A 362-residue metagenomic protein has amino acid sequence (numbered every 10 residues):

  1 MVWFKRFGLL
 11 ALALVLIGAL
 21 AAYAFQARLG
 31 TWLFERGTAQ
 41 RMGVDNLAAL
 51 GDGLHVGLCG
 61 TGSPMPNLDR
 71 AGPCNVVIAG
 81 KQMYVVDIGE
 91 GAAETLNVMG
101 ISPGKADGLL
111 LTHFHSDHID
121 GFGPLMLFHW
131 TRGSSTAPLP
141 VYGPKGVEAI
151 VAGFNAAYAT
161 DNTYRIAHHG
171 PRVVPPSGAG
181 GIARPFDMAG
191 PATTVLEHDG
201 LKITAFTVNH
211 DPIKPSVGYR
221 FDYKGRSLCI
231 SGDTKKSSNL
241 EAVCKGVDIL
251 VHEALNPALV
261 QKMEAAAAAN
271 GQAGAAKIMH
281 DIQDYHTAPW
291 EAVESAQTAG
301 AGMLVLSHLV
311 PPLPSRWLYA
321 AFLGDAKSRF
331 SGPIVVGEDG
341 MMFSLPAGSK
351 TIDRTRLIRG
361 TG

Functional and structural regions predicted by a protein language model:
V2-C229, R316-K350, R356-T361: Binuclear metal-dependent hydrolase catalytic cores
V2-G18, V217-G218, K224-C229, K235-D339: Cap/insert and terminal regions of metallo-dependent hydrolase folds
